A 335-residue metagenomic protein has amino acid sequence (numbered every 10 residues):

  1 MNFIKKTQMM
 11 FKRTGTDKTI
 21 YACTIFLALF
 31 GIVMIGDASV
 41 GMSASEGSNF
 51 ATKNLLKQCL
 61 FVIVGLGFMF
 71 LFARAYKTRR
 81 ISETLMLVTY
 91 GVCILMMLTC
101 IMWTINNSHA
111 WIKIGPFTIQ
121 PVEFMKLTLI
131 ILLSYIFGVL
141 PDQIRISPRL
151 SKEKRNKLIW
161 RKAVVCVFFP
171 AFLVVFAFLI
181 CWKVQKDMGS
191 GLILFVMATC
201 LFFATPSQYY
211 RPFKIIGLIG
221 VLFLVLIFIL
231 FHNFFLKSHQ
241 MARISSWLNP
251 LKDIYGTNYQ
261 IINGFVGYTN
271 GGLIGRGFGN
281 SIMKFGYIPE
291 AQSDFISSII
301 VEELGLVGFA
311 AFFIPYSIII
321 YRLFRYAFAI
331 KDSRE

Functional and structural regions predicted by a protein language model:
N2-A22, L27, V33-Q185: Membrane-helix boundary/helix-loop-helix interface segments in multi-pass membrane proteins
I63, M86-I94, F168-K183, M188-N233: Hydrophobic alpha-helical segments of polytopic membrane proteins
G67, L132, F235, H239 (+1 more regions): Transmembrane alpha-helix boundary/anchor motif
F72, L133, F137, I244 (+2 more regions): Hydrophobic alpha-helical interface/terminus motif in multipass membrane transporters
A75-T84, I114-F117, R149-K154, Y209-F213 (+2 more regions): Membrane interface segments of multi-pass transport proteins and intramembrane proteases
I105, H109-W111, K214-G308, S333-R334: Hydrophobic, glycine- and aromatic-enriched re-entrant/interface helices and adjoining loop segments
R149, G279-K284, P315, I319-R322: Re-entrant/interfacial helical elements at transmembrane boundaries that shape and gate the permeation pathway
V307-E335: Hydrophobic transmembrane alpha-helices and their immediate junctions
